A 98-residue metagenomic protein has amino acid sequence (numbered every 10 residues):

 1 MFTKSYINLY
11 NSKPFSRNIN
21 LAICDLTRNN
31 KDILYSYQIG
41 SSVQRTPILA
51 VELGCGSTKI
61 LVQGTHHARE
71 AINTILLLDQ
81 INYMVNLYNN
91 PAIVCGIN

Functional and structural regions predicted by a protein language model:
M1-N98: M14 metallocarboxypeptidase catalytic domain recognition
